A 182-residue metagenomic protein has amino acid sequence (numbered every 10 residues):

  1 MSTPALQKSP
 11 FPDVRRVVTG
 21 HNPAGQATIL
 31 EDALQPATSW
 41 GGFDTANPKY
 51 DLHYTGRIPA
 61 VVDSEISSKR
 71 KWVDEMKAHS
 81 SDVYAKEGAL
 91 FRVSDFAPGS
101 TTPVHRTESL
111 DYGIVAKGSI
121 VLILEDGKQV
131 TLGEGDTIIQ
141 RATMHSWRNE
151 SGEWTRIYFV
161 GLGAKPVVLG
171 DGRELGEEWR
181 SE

Functional and structural regions predicted by a protein language model:
S2-S94, E178: A short, N-terminal "cap"/entry segment at the start of jelly-roll beta-barrel domains of the cupin/DSBH fold
L34-P36, E75-H79, A89-T107, R141-H145 (+1 more regions): Conserved short histidine dyad/triad with adjacent acidic residue
E108-D126: Glycine- and acidic-residue-biased ligand/ion/polar-headgroup-sensing regions
D111-Y112, T137-S146, G152-L169: A short hydrophobic beta-strand segment most commonly corresponding to one strand of the jelly-roll/cupin
D126-A142: Short acidic-glycine-tyrosine-enriched beta hairpin
G163-E182: Conserved double-stranded beta-helix
